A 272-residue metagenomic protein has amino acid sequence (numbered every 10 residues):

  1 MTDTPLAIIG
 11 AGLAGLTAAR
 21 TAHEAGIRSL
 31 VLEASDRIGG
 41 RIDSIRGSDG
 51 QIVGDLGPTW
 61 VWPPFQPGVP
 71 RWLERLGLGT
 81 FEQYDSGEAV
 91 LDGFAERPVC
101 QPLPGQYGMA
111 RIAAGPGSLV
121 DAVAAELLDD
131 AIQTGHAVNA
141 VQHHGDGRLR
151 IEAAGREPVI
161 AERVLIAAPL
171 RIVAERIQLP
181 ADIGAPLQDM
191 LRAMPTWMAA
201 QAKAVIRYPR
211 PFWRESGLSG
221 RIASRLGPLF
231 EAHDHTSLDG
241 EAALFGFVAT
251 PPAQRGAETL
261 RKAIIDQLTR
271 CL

Functional and structural regions predicted by a protein language model:
M1-L272: FAD-dinucleotide binding site
